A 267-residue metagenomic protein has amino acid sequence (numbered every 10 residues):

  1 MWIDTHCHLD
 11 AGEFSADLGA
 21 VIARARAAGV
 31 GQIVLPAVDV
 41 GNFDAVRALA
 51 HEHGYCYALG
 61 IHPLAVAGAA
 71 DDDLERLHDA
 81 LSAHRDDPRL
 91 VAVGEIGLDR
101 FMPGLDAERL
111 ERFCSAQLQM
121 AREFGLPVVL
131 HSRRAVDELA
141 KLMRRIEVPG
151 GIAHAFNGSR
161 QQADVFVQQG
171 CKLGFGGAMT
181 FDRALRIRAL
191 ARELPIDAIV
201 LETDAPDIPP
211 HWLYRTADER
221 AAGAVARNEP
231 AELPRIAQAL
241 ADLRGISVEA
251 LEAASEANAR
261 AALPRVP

Functional and structural regions predicted by a protein language model:
M1-P267: Mid-domain alpha/beta scaffold segments of enzyme catalytic cores
